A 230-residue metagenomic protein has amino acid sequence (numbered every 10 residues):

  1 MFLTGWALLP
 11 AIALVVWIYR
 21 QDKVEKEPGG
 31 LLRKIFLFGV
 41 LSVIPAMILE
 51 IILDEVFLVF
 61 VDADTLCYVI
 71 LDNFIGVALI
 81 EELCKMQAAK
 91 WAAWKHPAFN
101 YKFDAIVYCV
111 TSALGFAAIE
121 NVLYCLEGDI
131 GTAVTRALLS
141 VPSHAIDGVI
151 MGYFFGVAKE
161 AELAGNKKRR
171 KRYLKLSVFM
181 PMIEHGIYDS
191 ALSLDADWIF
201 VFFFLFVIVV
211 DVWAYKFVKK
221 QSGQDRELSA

Functional and structural regions predicted by a protein language model:
M1-A230: Hydrophobic alpha-helical segments at protein termini of multi-pass membrane proteins
